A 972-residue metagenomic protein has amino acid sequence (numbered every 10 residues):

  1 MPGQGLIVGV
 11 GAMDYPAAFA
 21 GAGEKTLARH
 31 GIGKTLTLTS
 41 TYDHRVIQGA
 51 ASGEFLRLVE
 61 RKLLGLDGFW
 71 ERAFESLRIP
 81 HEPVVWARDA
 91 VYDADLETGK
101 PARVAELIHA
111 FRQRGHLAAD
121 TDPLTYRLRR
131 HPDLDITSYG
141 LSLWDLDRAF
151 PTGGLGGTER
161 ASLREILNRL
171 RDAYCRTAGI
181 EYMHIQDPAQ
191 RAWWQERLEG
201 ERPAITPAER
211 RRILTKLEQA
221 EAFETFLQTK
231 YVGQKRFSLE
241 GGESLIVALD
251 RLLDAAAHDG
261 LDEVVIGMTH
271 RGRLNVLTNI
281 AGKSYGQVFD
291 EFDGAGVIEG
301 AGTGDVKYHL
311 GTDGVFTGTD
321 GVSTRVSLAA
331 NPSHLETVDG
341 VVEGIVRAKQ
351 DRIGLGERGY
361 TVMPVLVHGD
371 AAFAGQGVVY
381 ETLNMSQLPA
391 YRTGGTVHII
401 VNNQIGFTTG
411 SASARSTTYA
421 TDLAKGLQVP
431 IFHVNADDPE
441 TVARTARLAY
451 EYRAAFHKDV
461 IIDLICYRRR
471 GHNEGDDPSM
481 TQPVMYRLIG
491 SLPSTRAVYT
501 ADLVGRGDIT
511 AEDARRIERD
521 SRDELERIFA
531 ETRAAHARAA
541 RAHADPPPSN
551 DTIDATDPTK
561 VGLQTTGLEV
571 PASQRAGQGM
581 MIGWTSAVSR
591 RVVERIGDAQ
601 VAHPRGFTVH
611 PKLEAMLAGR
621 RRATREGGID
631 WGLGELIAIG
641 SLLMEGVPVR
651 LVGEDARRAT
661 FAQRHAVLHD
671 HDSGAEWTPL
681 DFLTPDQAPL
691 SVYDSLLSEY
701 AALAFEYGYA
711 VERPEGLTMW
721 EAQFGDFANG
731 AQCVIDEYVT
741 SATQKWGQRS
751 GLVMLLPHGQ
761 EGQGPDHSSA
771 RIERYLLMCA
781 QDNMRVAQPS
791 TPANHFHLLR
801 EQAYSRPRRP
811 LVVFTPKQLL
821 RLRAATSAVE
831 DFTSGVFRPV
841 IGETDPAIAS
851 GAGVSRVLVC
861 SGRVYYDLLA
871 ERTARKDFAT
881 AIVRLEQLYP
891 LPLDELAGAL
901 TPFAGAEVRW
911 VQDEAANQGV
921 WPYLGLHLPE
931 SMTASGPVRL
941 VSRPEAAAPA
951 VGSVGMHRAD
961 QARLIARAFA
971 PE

Functional and structural regions predicted by a protein language model:
M1-D93, E97-P101: C-terminal catalytic/motor cores of large multi-domain enzyme assemblies
A87-L245, L261, G562: Extended, charge-enriched "interface" segments that sit outside catalytic cores
G99-A149, E165-N168, A189, E221 (+4 more regions): Flexible, glycine-rich loop/tail regions that form catalytic "lids" or insertion modules at the edges of active sites
A204-F223, F289-E343, R347-G354, P679 (+1 more regions): Active-site cores of enzymes that catalyze phosphoryl transfer or operate on phosphate-rich substrates
A222, F226-G286, L617-R622, I629-L643 (+1 more regions): Active-site pocket-lining segments that scaffold enzyme catalytic pockets across diverse folds
S238-L249, A330-V342, G375, D438-V442 (+5 more regions): Phosphate/oxyanion-binding active-site loops and adjacent basic polyanion-contact surfaces
D262-F432, F661-P714: Cofactor-binding active-site loop characterized by glycine-rich and histidine/acidic residues
G406-T417, K425-I461, I465-R470, S479: Conserved phosphate-handling catalytic cores of large alpha/beta enzymes
